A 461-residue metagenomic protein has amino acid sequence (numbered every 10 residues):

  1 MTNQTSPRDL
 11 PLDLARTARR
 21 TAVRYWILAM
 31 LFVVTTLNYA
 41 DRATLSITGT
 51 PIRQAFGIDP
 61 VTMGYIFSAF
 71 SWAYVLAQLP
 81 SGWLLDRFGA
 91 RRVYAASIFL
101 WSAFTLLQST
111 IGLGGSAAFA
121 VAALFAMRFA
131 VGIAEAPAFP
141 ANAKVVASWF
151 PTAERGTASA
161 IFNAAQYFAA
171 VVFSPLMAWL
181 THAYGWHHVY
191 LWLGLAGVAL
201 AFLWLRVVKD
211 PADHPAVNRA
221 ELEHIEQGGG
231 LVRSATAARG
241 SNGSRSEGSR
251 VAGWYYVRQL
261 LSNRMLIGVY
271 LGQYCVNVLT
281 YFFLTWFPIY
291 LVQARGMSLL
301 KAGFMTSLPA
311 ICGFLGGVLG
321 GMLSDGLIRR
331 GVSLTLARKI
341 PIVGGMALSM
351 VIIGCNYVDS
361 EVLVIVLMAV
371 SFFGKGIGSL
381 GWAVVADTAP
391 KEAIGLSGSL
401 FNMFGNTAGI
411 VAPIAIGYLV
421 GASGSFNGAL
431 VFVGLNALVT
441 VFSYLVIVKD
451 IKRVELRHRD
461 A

Functional and structural regions predicted by a protein language model:
L45-I47, R258-V318, G378, W382 (+1 more regions): Extracytoplasmic gate region of multi-pass secondary transporters
S68-W83, S307-G320: Central cavity-lining transmembrane alpha-helices of secondary-active solute carriers, predominantly the Major
F99-A117, V343-D359: C-terminal ends and interior cores of transmembrane alpha-helices in multi-pass membrane transporters/permeases
F104, A117-P137, V362-G376: Hydrophobic core of transmembrane alpha-helices in multi-pass small-molecule transporters, especially MFS/SLC-type
M127-Q166: Cytoplasmic helix-loop-helix junction between adjacent transmembrane helices in 12-TM secondary transporters
F162-P215: Helix-loop-helix hairpin linking two adjacent transmembrane segments in secondary transporters
G317, A386-S423: A late C-terminal transmembrane helix in Major Facilitator Superfamily
T335-G381: C-terminal transmembrane helical hairpin of 12-TM major facilitator-type secondary transporters
